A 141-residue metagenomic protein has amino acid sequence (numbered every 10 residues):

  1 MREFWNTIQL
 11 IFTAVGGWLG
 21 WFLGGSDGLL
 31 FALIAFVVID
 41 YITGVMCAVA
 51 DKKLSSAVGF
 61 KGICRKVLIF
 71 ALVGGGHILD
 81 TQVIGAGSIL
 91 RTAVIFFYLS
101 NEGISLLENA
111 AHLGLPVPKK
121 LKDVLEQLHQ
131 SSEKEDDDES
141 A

Functional and structural regions predicted by a protein language model:
M1-T7, L99-A141: Membrane-proximal cytosolic segments adjacent to transmembrane helices
I8-W21: Alpha-helical phosphate/pyrophosphate-handling elements in metalloenzyme active cores
W18-L30, T81-L90: Helix-coil boundary and interhelical linker segments in multi-pass alpha-helical membrane proteins
G28-I42, V58-I63: Loop-to-helix transition at the N-terminal end of transmembrane alpha-helices
L29-A32, K66, L90-F97: Alpha-helical transmembrane segments
L33-G44, I69-H77, F97-S105: Alpha-helical transmembrane segments of multi-pass membrane proteins
V49-V58, N109-V117: A cytosolic-side transmembrane-helix exit/cap motif
D51-L72: Juxtamembrane helix-capping/reentrant segments at transmembrane boundaries
